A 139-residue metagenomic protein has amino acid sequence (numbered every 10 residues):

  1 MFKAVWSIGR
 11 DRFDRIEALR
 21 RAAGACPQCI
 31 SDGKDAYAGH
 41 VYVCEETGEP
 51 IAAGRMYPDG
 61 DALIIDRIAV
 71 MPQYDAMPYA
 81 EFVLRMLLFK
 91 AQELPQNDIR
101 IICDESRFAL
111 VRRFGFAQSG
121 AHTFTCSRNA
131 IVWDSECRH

Functional and structural regions predicted by a protein language model:
M1-S31, H40-T47, E136-H139: Short amphipathic alpha-helix that is part of the acyltransferase structural core
A36-Y37, P50: Short, basic and Ser/Thr-rich N-terminal targeting/leader segments
Y42, E49-Y57, A62-A69: Conserved beta-strand in the GNAT
P58-D66, D75-A76, S119-T125: A conserved beta-turn-beta hairpin within the catalytic core of GNAT-like acetyltransferases that forms part
V70, A76-F89, C103: Conserved acetyl-CoA-binding loop-helix of GNAT-fold acetyltransferases
A91-D104: Conserved GNAT acetyl-CoA-binding A-motif
E105-H122: Conserved active-site alpha-helix within GNAT-family acetyltransferase domains
H122-H139: C-terminal "cap" of GNAT-fold acetyltransferases
